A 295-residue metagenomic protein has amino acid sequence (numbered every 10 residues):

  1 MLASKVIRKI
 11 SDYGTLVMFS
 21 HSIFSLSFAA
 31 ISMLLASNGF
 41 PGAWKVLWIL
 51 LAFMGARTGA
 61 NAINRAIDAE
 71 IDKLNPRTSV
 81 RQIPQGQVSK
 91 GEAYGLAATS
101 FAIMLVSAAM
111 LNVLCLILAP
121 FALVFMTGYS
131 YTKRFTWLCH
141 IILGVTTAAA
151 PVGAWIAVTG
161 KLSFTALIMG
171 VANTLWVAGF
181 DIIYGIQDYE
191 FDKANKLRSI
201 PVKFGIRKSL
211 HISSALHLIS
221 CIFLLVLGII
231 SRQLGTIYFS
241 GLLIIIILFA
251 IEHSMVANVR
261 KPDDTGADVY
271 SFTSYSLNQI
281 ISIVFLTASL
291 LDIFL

Functional and structural regions predicted by a protein language model:
M1-S11, N61-V88, I182-R207, M255-Y270: Cytosolic, membrane-interface loops and tails of multi-pass inner-membrane proteins
M1-S27, I31: N-terminal, positively charged, Ser/Thr/Ala/Gly-biased leader segments that form transit/presequence-like amphipathic
V6, I10-T15, R81-M169, H253-N258 (+1 more regions): Intramembrane alpha-helical segments
R8-S11, I219-L295: Extended hydrophobic alpha-helices typical of membrane-associated regions
I23-S32, Q82, L143-V158, K203 (+1 more regions): Small-residue-rich segments of transmembrane alpha-helices in multi-pass membrane proteins, especially helix faces
F28-I31, L35-A69, R77, A98-A109 (+4 more regions): Membrane-embedded alpha-helical segments that form the functional core of polytopic membrane enzymes, especially those
L34-L35, A109-L111, T132, I156-A157 (+2 more regions): Helix-loop junctions at the membrane-solvent interface of multi-pass transporters, primarily the C-terminal
L47, L51, A69-A119, A194-L242 (+1 more regions): Multi-pass membrane catalytic core of lipid/isoprenoid biosynthesis enzymes
